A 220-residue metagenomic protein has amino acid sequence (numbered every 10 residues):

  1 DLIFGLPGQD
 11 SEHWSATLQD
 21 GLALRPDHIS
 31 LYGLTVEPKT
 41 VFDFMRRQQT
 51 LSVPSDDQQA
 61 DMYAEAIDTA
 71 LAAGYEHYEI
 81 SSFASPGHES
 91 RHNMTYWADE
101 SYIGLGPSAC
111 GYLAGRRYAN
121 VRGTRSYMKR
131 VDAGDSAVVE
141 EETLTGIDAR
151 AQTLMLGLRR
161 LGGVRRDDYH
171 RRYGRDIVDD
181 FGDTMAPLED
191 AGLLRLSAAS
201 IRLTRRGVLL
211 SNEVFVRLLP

Functional and structural regions predicted by a protein language model:
L2-R175: C-terminal scaffold of the Radical SAM
A151-L154, T184, V214: Structural preference for long, well-ordered alpha-helical segments in enzyme cores
G174-E189: Short amphipathic alpha-helical interaction segments
E189-A199: A short, conserved structural fragment
S200-T204: Minor-groove-contacting beta-hairpin "wing" of winged helix-turn-helix DNA-binding domains
R206-P220: Short, amphipathic alpha-helical interaction segments positioned at domain boundaries
